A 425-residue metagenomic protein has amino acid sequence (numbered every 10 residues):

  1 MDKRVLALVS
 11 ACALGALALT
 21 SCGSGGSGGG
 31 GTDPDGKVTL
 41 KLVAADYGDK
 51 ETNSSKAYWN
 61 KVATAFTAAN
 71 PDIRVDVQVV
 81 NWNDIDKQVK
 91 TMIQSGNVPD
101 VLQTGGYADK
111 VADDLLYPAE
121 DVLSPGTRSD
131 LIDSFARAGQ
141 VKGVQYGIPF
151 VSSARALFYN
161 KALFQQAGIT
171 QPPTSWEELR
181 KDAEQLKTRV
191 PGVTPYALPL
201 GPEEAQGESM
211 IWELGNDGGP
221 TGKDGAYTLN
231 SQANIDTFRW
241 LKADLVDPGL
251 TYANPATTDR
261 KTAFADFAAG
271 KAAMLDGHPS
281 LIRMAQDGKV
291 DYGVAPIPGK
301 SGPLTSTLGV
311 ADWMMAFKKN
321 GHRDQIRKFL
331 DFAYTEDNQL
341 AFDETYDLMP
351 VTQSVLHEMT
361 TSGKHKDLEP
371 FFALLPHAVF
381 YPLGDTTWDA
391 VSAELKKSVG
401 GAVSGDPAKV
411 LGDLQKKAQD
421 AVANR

Functional and structural regions predicted by a protein language model:
D2-A108, S301, Q325, K409 (+1 more regions): Conserved N-terminal structural module of periplasmic/extracytoplasmic solute-binding proteins
A68, A167, P248-G249, Q286-L348: Extracytoplasmic/periplasmic substrate-recognition and gating elements
D100, T127-F164, L304-S306, P376-D385: A structural signal for short loop-to-beta-strand junctions that line the ligand-binding cleft of periplasmic/secreted
G105-A154, E208-M210, G215, G293-A295 (+1 more regions): Hinge/lid segment of periplasmic solute-binding proteins
Y146-F150, R155, E177-N230, I235 (+2 more regions): Extracytoplasmic/periplasmic solute-binding protein
Q165-Q166, G249, L374-R425: Conserved C-terminal helix/tail region of periplasmic/extracytoplasmic solute-binding proteins
A183, A226-P255: Glycine-centered hinge/linker elements that transmit conformational signals in sensory and ligand-binding systems
Y292, E344-A390, R425: Long, aromatic- and glycine/proline-rich binding clefts that accommodate carbohydrate-like moieties
